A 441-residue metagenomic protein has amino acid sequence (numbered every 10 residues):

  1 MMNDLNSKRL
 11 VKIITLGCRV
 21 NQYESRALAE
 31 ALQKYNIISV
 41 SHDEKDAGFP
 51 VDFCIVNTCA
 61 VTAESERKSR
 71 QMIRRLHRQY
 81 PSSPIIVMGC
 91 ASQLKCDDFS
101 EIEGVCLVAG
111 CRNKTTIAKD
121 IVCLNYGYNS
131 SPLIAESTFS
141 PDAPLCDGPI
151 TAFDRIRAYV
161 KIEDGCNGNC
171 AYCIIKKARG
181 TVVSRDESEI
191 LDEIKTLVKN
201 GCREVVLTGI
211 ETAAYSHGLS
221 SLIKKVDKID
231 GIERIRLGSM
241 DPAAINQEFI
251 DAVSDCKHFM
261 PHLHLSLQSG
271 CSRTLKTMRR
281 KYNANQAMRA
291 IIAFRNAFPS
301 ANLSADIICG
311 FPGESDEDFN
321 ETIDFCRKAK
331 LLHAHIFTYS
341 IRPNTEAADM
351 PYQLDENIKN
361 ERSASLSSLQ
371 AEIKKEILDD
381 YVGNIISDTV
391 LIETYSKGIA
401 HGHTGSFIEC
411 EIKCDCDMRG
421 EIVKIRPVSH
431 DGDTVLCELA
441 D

Functional and structural regions predicted by a protein language model:
M1-T208, A213, E248, L263 (+5 more regions): Proteins enriched for Cys/Gly/acidic motifs involved in redox and nucleic-acid/cofactor modification
S65-R67, T181-D186, S216-G218, T277-R280 (+2 more regions): Short, solvent-exposed loop/turn segments at secondary-structure boundaries
I85-G89, L94-K95, K199-D316: Conserved SAM/AdoMet-binding glycine-rich loop
F153-I156, C166-N167, F259, S269 (+5 more regions): Short flexible coil/turn linkers enriched for glycine and charged/polar residues that connect secondary-structure
L265, D306, C326, A334 (+3 more regions): Hydrophobic, well-ordered secondary-structure elements that form the walls of internal hydrophobic environments
S272-M278, P343-M350: A short acidic, helix-capping loop that chelates divalent metal ions and anchors anionic groups
E314, K330-L331: Contiguous mid-protein beta-loop-alpha structural module that forms a pocket-lining wall or clamp of enzyme active
D349-D441: Terminal RNA-binding accessory module
